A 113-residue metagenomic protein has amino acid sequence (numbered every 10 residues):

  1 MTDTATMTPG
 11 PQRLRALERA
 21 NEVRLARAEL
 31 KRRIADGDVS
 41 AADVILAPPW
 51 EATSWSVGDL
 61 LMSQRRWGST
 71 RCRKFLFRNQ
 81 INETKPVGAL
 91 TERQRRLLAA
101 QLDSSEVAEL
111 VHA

Functional and structural regions predicted by a protein language model:
T2-Q64: Long, highly charged, low-complexity intrinsically disordered interaction regions that mediate electrostatic DNA/RNA
A26, L30, T53-V57, R71-C72 (+3 more regions): Amphipathic alpha-helical interface surfaces
D59-F77: Helix-hairpin-helix
T70, F77-A113: Accessory alpha-helical DNA-binding modules that contact the DNA backbone or grooves
